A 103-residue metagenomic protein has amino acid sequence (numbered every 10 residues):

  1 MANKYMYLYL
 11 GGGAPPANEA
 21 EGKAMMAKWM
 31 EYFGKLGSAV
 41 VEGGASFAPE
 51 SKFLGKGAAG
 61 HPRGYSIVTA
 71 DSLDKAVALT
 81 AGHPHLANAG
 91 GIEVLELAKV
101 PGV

Functional and structural regions predicted by a protein language model:
M1-V103: Conserved, structured core segments of small domains
